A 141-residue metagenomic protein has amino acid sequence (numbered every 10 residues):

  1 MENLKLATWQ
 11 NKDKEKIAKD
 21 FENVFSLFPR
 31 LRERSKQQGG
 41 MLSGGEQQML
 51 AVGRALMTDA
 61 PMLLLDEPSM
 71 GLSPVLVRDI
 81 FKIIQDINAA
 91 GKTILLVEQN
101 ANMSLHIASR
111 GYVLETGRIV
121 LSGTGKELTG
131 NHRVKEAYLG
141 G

Functional and structural regions predicted by a protein language model:
M1-G141: Glycine-rich phosphate-binding loops of nucleotide-dependent enzymes
